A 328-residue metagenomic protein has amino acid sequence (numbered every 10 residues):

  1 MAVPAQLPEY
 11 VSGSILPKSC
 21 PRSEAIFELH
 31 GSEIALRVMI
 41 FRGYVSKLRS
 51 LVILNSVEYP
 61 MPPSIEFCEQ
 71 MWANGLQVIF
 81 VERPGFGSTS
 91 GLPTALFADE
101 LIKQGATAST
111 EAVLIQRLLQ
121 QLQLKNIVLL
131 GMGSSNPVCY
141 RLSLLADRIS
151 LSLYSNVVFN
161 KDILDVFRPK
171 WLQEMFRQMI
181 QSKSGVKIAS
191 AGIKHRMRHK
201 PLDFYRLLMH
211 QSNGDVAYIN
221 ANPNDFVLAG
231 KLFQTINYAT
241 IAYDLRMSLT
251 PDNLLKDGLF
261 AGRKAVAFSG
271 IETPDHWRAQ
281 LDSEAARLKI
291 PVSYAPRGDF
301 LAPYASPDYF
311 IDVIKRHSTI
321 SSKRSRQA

Functional and structural regions predicted by a protein language model:
S56-E69: The serine-hydrolase catalytic nucleophile loop
M71-A98: Conserved alpha/beta-hydrolase
S109-V128: Conserved acidic catalytic loop of the alpha/beta-hydrolase fold
L151-G185: Flexible "cap/lid" loop of the alpha/beta hydrolase fold
L172-K256: Alpha/beta-hydrolase
A261, V266-G270: Short beta-strand/loop motif that positions the catalytic acidic residue of the alpha/beta-hydrolase fold
S269-L281: Conserved alpha/beta-hydrolase "acid-adjacent" motif
S283-A328: Catalytic active-site module of serine/aspartate enzymes centered on a nucleophile-bearing elbow/loop
